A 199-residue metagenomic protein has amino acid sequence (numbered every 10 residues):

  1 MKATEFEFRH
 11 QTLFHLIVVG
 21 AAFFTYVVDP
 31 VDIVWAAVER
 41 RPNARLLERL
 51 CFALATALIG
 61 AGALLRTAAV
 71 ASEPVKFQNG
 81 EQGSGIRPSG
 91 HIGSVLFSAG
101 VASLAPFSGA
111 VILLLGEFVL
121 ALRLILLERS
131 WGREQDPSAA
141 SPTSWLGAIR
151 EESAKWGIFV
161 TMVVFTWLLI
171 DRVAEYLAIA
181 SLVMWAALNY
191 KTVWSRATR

Functional and structural regions predicted by a protein language model:
M1-G80, G93-R199: Membrane-anchoring alpha-helices and their flanking helix-loop junctions
Q82-I92: Histidine-centered phosphotransfer motif of kinases
